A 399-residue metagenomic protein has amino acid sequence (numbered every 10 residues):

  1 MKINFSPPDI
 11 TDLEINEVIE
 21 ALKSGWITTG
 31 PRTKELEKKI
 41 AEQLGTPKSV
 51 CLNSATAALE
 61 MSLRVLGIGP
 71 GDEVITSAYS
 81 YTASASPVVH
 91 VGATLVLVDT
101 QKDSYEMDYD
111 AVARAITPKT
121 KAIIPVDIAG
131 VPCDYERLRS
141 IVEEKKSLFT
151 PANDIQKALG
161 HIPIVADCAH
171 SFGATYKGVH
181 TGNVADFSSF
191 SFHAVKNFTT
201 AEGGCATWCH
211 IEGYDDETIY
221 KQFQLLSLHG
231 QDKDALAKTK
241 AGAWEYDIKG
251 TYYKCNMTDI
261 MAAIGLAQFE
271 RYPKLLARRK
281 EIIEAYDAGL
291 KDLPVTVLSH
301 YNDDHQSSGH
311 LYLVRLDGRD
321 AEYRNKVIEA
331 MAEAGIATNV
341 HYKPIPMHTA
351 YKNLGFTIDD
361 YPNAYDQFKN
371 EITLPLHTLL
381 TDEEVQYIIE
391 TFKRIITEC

Functional and structural regions predicted by a protein language model:
M1-W26, P31, D247-K249, P375: N-terminal "arm"/small-domain region of PLP-dependent enzymes with the aminotransferase-like
N16, E60, Y109-T117, E136 (+2 more regions): Amphipathic, non-transmembrane alpha-helical secondary structure
W26-E73, P87-V89, L97, K146-T150: Phosphate-binding glycine-rich loop
K34-K38, T46-P47, A122-V126, V131 (+3 more regions): PLP-dependent aminotransferase class I/II
R64, I68-C168, T175: PLP-dependent aminotransferase-like
S86-V88, H180, I260: Hydrophobic/aromatic ligand-binding patch that stacks against planar heteroaromatic rings of cofactors or nucleotides
A152-T199, W244-I248: Conserved active-site segment immediately N-terminal to the catalytic lysine that forms the internal aldimine
H170, N183-K233, D259: Active-site PLP attachment segment
